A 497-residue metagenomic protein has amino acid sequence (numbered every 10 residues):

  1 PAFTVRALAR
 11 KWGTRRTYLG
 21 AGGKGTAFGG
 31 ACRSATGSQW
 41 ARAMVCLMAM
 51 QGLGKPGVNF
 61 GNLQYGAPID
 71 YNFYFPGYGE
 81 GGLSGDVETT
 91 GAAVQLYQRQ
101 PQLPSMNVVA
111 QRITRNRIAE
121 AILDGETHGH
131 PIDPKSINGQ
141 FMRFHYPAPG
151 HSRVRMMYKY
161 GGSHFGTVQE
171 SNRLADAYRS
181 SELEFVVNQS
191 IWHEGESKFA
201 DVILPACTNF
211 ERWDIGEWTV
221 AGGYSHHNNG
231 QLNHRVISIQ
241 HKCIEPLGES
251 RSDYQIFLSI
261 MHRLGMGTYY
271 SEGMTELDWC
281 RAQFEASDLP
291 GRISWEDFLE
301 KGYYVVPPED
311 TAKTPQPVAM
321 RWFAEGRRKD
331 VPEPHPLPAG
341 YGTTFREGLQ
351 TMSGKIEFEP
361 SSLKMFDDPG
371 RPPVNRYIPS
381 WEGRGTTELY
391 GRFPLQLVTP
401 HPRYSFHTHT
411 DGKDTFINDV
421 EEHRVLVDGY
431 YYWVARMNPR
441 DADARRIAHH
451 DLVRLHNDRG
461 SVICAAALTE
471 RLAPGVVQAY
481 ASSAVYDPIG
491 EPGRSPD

Functional and structural regions predicted by a protein language model:
A2-T4, K11-A21, L53-F60, S163-G166 (+4 more regions): Intrinsically disordered or highly flexible coil/loop and linker segments, enriched in small and charged/polar residues
F3, S38-V45, Q169, S181 (+1 more regions): Conserved active-site and cofactor/substrate-binding residues in soluble primary-metabolism enzymes
F3-M142, D214-G216, V220, D368: A glycine-rich, hydrophobic/aromatic-adjacent loop/helix-cap motif
R6, L19-G20, L53-N62, V186-Q189 (+7 more regions): Acidic/polar loop patches that form or flank catalytic/metal-binding clefts of enzymes that bind anionic ligands
A31-A35, K242-E249: Active-site rim elements
R42-A49, L258-R263, P400: Short, hydrophobic/amphipathic alpha-helical patches that form generic packing surfaces within helical domains
M50, R99-P246, F284-D497: A cross-kingdom feature strongest in bacterial/archaeal respiratory oxidoreductases
I237-Q240, Y254-M261: Extended catalytic-interface subdomain
